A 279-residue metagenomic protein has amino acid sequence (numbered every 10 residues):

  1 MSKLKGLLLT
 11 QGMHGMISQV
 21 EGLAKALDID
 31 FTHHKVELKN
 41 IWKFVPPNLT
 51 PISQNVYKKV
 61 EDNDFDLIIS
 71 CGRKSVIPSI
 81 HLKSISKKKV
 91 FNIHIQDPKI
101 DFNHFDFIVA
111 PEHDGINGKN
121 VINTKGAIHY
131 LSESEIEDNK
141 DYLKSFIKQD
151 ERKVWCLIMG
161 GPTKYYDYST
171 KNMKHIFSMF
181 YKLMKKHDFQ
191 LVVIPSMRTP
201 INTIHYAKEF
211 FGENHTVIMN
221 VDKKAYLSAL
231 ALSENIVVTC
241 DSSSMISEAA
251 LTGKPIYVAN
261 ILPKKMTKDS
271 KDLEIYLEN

Functional and structural regions predicted by a protein language model:
S2-L7: Extreme N-terminal starter segment of soluble prokaryotic enzymes
L8-H129: Active-site and donor-binding regions of nucleotide-sugar-utilizing enzymes
Q11-M13, Y226-D269: A donor-sugar binding/catalytic signature common to diverse glycosyltransferases and related nucleotide-sugar
H34-K35, V109-A110, Q190-M197, Y257: Short internal beta-strands
N103-S169: A nucleotide-sugar donor-handling region in carbohydrate enzymes
P162-I194: Conserved catalytic-core segment of nucleotide-activated headgroup transferases in glycan assembly
D188-K223: Catalytic donor nucleotide-activated moiety binding site of glycosyltransferases and closely related
M266-N279: Terminal helix/beta-alpha structural elements that buttress the NAD(P)+-binding lobe
